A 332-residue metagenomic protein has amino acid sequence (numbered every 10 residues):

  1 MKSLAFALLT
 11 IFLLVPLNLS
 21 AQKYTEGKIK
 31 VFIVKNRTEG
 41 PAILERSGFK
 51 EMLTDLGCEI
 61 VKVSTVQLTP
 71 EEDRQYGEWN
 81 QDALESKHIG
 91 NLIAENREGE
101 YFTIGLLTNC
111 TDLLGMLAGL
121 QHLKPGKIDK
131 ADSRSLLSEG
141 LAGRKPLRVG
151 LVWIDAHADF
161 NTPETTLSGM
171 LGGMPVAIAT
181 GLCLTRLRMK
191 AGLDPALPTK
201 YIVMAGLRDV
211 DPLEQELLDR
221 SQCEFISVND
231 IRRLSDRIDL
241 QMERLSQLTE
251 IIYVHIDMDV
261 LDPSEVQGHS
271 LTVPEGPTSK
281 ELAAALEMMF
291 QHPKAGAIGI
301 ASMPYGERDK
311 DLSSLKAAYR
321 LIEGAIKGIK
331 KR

Functional and structural regions predicted by a protein language model:
M1-A5: Positively charged n-region of N-terminal signal peptides that target proteins for export
A7-P16: Bacterial N-terminal signal peptides
L17-A21: Sec/Tat signal peptide C-region and signal peptidase I cleavage site
Q22-G105, D112-M116, L123-D129, R134-P146 (+1 more regions): Catalytic cores of soluble, metal-dependent hydrolases
L113-D129, R134-L136, G140-K190: Hydrophobic alpha-helical segments and helix pairs
I154, A205, V254-M258: Active-site flanking residues adjacent to catalytic metal/cofactor-binding acidic residues
A158, D209, M258-V260: Short, glycine/acidic-enriched loop or turn micro-motifs at the edges of active sites
G169-P212, R233-D236: Active-site glycine-rich loop that binds ribose-phosphate moieties when present
